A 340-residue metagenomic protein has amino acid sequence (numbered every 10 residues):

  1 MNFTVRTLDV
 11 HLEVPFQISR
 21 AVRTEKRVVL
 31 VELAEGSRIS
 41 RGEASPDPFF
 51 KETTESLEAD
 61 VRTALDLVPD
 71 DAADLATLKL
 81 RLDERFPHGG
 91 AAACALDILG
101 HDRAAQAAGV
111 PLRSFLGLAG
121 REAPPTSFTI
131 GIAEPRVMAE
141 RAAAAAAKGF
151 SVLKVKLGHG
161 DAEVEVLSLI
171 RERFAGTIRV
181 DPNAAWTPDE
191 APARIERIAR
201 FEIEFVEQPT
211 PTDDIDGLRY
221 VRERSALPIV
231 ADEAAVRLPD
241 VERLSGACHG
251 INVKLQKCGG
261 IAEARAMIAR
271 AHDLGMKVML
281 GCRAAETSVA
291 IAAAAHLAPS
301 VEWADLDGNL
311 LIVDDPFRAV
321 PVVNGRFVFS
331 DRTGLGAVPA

Functional and structural regions predicted by a protein language model:
M1-I178, A185-P192, E196-R200, R224 (+1 more regions): N-terminal capping/lid subdomain adjacent to the active-site entrance of alpha/beta enzymes
L8, S45, Q256, G281-A284 (+2 more regions): Short, loop-centered acidic/histidine patches that primarily coordinate divalent metals
L75-A76, L112-R113, F205-P209, G281-R283 (+1 more regions): Flexible, glycine/charged-enriched surface loops at secondary-structure junctions
D102-Q106, A269, A295-P299: Short glycine/serine- and small hydrophobic-enriched flexible loop segments
V155-H296, V313-G325: Catalytic core of soluble alpha/beta enzymes
V301-D305: Short helix/strand-capping turn motifs
